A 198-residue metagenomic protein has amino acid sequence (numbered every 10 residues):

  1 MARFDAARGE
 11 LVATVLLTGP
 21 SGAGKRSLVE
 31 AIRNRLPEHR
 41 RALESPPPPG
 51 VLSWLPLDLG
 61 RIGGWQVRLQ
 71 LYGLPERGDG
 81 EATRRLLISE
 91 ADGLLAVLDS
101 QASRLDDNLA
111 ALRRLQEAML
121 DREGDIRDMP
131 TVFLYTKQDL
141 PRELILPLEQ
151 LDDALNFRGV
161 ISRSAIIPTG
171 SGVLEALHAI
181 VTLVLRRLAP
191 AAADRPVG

Functional and structural regions predicted by a protein language model:
M1-E44: Conserved G1/Walker A P-loop phosphate-binding module
G22, R77-G78, Q101-S103, K137-P141 (+1 more regions): Conserved nucleotide-binding/hydrolysis micro-motifs of P-loop NTPases
N34-W65: Switch I (effector-binding) loop of TRAFAC-class P-loop GTPase G-domains
W65-R84: Switch II (G3) loop of P-loop NTPases
Q70-G73, L95-D99, F133-T136, S164: Conserved beta-strand segments of the P-loop GTPase G domain that flank and frequently precede/overlap
G80-S103: Inter-motif core of Ras-like GTPase G domains
S100-R158: Conserved C-terminal guanine-recognition region of P-loop GTPase G domains, centered on the G4
L140-A193: Canonical P-loop GTPase G-domain recognition
